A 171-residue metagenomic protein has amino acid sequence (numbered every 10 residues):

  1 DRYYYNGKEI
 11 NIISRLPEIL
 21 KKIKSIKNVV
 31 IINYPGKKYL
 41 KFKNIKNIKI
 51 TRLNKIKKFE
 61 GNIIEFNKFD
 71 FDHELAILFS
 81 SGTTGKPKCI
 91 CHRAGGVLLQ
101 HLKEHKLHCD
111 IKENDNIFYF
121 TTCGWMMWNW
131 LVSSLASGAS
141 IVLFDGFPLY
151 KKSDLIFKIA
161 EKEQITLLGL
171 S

Functional and structural regions predicted by a protein language model:
D1-N54, Q164, G169-S171: Structural core segment of the AMP-binding/adenylate-forming
Y4-K8, L40, F66, K88-C89 (+1 more regions): A generic structural signal for short coil/turn motifs at secondary-structure boundaries
P17, F66, D154-F157: Short hydrophobic/charged patches on amphipathic alpha-helices used for structural packing and interfaces
V30-I31, N44-F79, K86, A94-H101 (+1 more regions): Conserved pre-ATP/AMP-binding loop-to-beta segment of ANL
I32, I77, I90-R93, F120-T121 (+3 more regions): Generic beta-strand/beta-sheet core signal
S81-T84, C123-G124, P148: Active-site segment of SDR-like NAD(P)-dependent oxidoreductases
G96-N116, W125-L167: Conserved AMP-binding/adenylation subdomain of ANL enzymes
